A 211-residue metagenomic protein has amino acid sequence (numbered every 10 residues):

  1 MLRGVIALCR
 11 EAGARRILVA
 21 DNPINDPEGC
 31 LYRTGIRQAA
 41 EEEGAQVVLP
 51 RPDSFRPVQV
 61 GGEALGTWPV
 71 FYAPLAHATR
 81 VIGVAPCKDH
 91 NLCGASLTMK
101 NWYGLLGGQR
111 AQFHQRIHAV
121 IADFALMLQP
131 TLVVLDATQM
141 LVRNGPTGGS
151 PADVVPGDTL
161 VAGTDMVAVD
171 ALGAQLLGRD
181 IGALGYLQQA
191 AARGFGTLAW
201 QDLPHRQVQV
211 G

Functional and structural regions predicted by a protein language model:
M1-G211: N-terminal and secondary-structure boundary signal
